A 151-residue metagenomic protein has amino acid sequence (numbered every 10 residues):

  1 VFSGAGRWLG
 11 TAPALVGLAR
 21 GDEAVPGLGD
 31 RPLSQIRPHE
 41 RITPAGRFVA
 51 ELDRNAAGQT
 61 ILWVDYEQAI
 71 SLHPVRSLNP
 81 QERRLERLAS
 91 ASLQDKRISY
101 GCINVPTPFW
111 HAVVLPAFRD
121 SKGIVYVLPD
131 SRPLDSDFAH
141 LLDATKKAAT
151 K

Functional and structural regions predicted by a protein language model:
V1-D65, A69-S71: Mid-length scaffold segments of soluble, non-membrane domains
E40-K151: Exported/periplasmic cell-wall-interacting domains
